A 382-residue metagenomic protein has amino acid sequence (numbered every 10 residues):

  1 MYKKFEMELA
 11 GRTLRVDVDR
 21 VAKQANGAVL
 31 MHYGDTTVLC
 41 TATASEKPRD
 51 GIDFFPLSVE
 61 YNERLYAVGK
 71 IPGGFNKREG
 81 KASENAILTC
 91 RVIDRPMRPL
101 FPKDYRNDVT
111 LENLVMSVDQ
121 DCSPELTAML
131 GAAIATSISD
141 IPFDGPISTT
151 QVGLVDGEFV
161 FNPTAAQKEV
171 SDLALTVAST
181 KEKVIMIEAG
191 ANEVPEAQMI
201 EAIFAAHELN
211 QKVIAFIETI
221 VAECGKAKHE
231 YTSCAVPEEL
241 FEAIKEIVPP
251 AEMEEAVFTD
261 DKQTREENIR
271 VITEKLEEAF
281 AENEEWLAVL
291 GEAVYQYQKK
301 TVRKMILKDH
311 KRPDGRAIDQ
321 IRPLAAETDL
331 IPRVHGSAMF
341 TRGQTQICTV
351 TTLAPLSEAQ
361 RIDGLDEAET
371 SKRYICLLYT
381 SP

Functional and structural regions predicted by a protein language model:
M1-S45, R49, D53, E230-T370: Extended amphipathic alpha-helical scaffolds
Y2, N26, F54, G80-F101 (+9 more regions): Alpha/propeptide regions of enzymes that mature by internal proteolysis
V18-A25, L30-D104: N-terminal cofactor/phosphate-binding cores enriched in small/glycine residues, especially glycine-rich loops such as
G69-N76, T110, L114-C122: Acidic low-complexity segments
R98, P102, S137-I141, E182 (+9 more regions): Generic secondary-structure signature for well-ordered alpha-helical cores
M116-M129, P332-S337, T341-R342: Glycine/serine-rich anion-binding loops at beta->alpha junctions that coordinate negatively charged ligand groups
P142-P250: Mobile "lid/hinge" segments at catalytic clefts and subdomain interfaces of large enzymes
Y379-P382: Conserved small/polar residues in nucleotide/adenosyl-binding loops
